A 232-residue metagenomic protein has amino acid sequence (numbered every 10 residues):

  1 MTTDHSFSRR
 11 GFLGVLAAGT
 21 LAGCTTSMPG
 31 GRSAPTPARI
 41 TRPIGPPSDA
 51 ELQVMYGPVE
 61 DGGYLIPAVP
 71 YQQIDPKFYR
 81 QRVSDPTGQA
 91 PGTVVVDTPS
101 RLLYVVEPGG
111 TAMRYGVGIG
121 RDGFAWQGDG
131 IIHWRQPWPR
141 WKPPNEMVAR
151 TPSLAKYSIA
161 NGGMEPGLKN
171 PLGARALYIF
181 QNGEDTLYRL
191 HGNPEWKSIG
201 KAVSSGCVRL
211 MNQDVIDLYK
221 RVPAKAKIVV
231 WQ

Functional and structural regions predicted by a protein language model:
T2-Q232: N-terminal pre-domains immediately preceding structured catalytic cores
